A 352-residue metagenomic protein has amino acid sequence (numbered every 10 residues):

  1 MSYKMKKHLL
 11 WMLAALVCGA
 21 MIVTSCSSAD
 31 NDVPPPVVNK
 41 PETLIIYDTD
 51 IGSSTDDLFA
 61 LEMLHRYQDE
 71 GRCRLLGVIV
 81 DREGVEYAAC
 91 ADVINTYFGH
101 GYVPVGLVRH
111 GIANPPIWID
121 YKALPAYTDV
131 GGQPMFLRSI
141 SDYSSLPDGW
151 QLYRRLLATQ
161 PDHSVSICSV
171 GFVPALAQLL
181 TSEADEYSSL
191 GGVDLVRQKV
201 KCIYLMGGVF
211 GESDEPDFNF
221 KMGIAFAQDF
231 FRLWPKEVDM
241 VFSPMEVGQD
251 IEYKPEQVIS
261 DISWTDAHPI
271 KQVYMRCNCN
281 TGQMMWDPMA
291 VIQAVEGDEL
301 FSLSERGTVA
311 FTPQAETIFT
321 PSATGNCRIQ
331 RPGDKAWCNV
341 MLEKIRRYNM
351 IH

Functional and structural regions predicted by a protein language model:
S2-L13: Bacterial N-terminal signal peptides that target proteins for export
K4, S27-A29: Serine/proline-rich low-complexity intrinsically disordered segments, especially terminal tails, linkers
L16-M21: Sec-dependent N-terminal signal peptides of Gram-positive bacterial secreted proteins and lipoproteins
V23-S25: C-terminal motif of bacterial Sec signal peptides marking the signal peptidase cleavage site
D30-H352: N-terminal acidic, glycine/proline-rich low-complexity segments
